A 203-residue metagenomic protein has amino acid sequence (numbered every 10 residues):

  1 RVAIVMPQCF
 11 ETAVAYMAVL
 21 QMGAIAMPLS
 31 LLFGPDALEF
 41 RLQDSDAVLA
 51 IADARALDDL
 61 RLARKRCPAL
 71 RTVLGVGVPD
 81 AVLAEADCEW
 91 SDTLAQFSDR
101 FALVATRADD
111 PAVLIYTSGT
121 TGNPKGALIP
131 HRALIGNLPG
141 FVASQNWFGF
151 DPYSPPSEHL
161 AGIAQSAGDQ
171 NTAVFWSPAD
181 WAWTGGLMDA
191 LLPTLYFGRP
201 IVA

Functional and structural regions predicted by a protein language model:
V2, V19, A50, P111 (+2 more regions): Conserved S/T- and glycine-rich ATP-binding loop of Class I adenylate-forming
M6-M17, L32-D36, P178-F197: Conserved coil-to-alpha-helix start sites within the AMP-binding
M6-P7, A24-L42, A54-L60, Y153 (+4 more regions): ATP-dependent adenylate-forming carboxylate-activation enzymes
V14-M17, Q21-D92: Structural core segment of the AMP-binding/adenylate-forming
G75, A95-Y116, N123, W147-V174: Conserved pre-ATP/AMP-binding loop-to-beta segment of ANL
A112-P139: Conserved AMP-binding A3 loop
I135-A203: Conserved AMP-binding/adenylation subdomain of ANL enzymes
